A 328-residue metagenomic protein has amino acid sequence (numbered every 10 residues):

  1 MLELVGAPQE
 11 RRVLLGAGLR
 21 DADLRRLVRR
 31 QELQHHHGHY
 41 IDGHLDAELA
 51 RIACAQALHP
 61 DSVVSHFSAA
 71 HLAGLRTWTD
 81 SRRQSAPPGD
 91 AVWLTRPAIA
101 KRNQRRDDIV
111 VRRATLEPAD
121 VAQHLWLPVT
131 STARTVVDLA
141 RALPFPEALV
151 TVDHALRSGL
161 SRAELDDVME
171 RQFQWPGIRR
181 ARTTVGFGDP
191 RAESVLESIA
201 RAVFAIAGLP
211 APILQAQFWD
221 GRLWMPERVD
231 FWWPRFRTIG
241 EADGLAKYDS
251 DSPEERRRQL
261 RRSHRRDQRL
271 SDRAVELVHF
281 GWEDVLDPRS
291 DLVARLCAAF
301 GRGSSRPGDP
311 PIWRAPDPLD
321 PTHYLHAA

Functional and structural regions predicted by a protein language model:
M1-G177, I213, G301-A328: Short gly/ser-rich loop at a beta-strand->alpha-helix junction or flexible surface loop bordering the NTP-binding
V5, L156-A328: Surface segments flanking catalytic/ligand-binding clefts of nucleic-acid enzymes
